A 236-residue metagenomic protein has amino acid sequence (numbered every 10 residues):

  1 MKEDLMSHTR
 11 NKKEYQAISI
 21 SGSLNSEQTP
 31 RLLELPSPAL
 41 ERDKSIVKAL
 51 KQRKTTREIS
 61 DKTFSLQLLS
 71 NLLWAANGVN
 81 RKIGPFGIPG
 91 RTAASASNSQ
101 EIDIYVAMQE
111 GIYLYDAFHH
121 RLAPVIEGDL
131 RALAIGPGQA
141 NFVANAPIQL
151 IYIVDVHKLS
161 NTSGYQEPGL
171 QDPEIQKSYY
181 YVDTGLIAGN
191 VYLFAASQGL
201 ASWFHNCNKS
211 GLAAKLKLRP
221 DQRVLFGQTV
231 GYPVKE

Functional and structural regions predicted by a protein language model:
K2-A146: N-terminal amphipathic, basic helical "cap/leader" segment at the start of enzyme domains
R31-L32, I175-K177, F194, F226 (+1 more regions): A short, structure-level motif marking secondary-structure boundaries and short turns
R53, L72, I104, I148-N161 (+1 more regions): Small-aliphatic-rich amphipathic alpha-helix that forms the alpha element of a beta-alpha
A96, W203-F204, P220: Short, surface-exposed helix-loop/turn micro-motifs enriched in polar/charged residues
N145-P147, L200, D221-R223: Short coil/turn connectors at secondary-structure junctions
T162-E167: Short, flexible, mixed-charge acidic loops at enzyme active sites
K217-E236: A glycine-rich helix N-cap at a beta->alpha junction
